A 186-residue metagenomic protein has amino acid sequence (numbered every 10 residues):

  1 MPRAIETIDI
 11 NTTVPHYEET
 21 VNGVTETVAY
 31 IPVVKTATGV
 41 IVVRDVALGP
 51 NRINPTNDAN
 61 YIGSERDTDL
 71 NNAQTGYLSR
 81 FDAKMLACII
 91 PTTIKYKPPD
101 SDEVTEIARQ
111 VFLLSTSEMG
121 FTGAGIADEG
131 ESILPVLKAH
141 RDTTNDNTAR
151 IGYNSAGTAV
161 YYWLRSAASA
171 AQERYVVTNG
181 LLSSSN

Functional and structural regions predicted by a protein language model:
M1-N186: Collagenous Gly-X-Y triple-helix signature in extracellular proteins
